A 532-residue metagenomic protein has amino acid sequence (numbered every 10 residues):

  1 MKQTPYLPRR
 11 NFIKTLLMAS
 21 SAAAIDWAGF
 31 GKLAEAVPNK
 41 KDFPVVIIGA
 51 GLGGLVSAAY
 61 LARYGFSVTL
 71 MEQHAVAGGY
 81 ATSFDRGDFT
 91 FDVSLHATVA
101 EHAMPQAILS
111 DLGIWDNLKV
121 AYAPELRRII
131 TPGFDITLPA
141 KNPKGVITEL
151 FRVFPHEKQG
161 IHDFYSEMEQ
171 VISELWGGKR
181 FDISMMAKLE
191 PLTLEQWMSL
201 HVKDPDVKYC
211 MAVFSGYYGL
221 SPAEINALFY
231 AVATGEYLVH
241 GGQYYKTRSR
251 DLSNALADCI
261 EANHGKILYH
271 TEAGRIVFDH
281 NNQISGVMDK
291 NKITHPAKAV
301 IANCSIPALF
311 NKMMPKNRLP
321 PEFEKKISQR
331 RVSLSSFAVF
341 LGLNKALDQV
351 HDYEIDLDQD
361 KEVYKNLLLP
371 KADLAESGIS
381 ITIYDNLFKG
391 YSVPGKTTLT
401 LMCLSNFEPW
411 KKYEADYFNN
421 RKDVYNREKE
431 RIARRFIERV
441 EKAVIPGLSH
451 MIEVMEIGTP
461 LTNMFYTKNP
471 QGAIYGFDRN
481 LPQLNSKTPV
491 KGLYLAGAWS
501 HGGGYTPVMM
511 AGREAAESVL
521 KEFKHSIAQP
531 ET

Functional and structural regions predicted by a protein language model:
T4-Y6, N11-L33: N-terminal export signals
P5, W27-Y64, L256, T532: C-terminal segment of N-terminal export signals and the immediately downstream linker at the start of the mature
F89-S166: Dinucleotide-binding Rossmann-like beta1-alpha1 core, especially the glycine-rich loop that anchors the ADP
P132-I225: Rossmann-like flavin
K208-Y218, S380, E438-G502: A glycine-rich dinucleotide-binding beta-alpha-beta segment and adjacent secondary-structure elements that constitute
E236-R275, I284: Helical element adjacent to the flavin cofactor pocket in flavoenzyme catalytic cores
G274-P394: Mid-domain catalytic core of redox enzymes that form a hydrophobic substrate pocket/lid adjacent to a catalytic redox
N344-I457: C-terminal segments that line or cap access tunnels to active or ligand-binding sites in enzymes and enzyme-associated
